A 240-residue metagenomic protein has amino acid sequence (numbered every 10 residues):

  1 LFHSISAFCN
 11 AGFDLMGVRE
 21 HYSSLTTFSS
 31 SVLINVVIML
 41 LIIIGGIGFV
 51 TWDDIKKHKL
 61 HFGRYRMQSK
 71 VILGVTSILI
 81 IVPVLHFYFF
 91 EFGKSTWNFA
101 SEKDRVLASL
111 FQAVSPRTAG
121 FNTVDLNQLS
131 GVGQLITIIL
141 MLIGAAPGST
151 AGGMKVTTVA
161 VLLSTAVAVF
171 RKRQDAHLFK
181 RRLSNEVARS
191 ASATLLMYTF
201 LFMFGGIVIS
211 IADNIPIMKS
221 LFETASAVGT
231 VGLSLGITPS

Functional and structural regions predicted by a protein language model:
L1-S240: Membrane-proximal intracellular helices of multi-pass ion channels
